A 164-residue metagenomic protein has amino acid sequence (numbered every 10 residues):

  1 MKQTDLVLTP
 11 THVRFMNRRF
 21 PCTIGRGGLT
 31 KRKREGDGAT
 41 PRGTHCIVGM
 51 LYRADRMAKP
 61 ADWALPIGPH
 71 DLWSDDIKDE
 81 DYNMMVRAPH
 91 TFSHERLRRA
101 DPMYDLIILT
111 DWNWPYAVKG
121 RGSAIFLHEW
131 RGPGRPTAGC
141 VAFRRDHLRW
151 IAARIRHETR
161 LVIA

Functional and structural regions predicted by a protein language model:
M1-A138, D146-R160, A164: Cell wall/extracellular polymer interaction/catalysis modules
F143: A conserved hydrophobic position in a structured secondary element of the catalytic/binding core that shapes
